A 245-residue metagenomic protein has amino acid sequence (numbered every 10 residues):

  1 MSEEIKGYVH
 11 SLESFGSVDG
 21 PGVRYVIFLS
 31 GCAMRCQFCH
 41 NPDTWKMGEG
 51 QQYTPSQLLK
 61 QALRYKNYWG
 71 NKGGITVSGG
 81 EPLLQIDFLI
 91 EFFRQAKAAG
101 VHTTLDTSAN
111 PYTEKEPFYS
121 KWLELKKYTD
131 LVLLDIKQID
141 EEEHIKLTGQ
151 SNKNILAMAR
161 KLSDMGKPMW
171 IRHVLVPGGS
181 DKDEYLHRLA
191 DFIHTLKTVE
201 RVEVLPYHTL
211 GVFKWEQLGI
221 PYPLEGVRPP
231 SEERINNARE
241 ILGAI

Functional and structural regions predicted by a protein language model:
M1-L29, M34-Q51, R64-N71: N-terminal [4Fe-4S]-dependent radical SAM core
M1-V18, W170, L175-I245: Auxiliary Fe-S-binding modules of radical SAM enzymes
D43-M47, I145-S151, G219-V227: Short glycine-enriched, charge-decorated loop/helix-capping segments at active-site entrances that position
G50-K60: Short cysteine/histidine-rich metal-coordination sites, predominantly Zn2+-binding motifs
Q52, G149-N152, P229-E232: Short, conserved loop/turn and helix-capping segments at secondary-structure boundaries that abut family-defining
L59, L63-N67, N71-G74, L83-L205 (+1 more regions): Conserved AdoMet/S-adenosylmethionine-binding subsite of the radical SAM
T76-S78: Short glycine-rich or small-residue beta-strand-to-loop segments that form or flank ligand, phosphate, metal/Fe-S
